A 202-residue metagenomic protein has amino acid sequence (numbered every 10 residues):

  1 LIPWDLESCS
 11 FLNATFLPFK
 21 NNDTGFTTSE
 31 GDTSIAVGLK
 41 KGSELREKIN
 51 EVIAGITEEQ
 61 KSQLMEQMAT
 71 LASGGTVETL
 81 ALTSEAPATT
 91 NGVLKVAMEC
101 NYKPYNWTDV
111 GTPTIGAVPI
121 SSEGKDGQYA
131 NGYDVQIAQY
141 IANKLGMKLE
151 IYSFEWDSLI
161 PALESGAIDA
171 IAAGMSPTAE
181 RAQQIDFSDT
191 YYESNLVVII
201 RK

Functional and structural regions predicted by a protein language model:
I2, G38, K95-E99: Short, well-ordered beta-strand segments
E7-G31, N143, K148-K202: Acidic, polar ligand-binding/catalytic clefts
T27-T79, V135-K144, I200-K202: Extended ligand-binding regions for polar small-molecule ligands
T33, G92, N101, S194-N195: Residues that flank catalytic or metal-binding motifs in active/ligand-binding sites
S43-L45, Y102, E155, Y191: Residues that cap or initiate secondary-structure elements
Q63, N91-M175, Q183: Extracytoplasmic small-molecule ligand-binding "clamshell" domains of the periplasmic binding protein/Venus flytrap
T79-L94: Short amphipathic alpha-helices and their capping/turn segments at secondary-structure boundaries
